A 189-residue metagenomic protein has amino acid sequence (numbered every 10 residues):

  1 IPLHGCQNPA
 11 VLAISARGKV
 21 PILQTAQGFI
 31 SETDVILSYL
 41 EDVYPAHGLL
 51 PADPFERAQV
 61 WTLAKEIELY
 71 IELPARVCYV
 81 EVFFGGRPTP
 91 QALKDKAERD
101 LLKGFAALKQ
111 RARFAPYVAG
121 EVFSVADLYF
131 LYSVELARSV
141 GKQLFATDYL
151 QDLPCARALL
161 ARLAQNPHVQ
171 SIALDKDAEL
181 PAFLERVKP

Functional and structural regions predicted by a protein language model:
I1-D95, L102, P116: GST-like domain detector, emphasizing the conserved glutathione-binding G-site in the N-terminal thioredoxin-like
N8, L153, Q165-N166, R186: Polar helix-capping/helix-linker motif
H47, F83, G141-K142, L180-A182: A short hydrophobic/aromatic micro-motif that marks alpha-helical segments and, especially, helix-coil
L69-Q165: GST-like fold's C-terminal all-alpha helical module
I172: Charged phosphate-binding loop/patch that engages nucleotide di/tri-phosphates or the phosphate backbone of nucleic
D175-P189: Acidic/histidine-enriched, glycine/proline-rich intrinsically disordered or flexible terminal extensions
